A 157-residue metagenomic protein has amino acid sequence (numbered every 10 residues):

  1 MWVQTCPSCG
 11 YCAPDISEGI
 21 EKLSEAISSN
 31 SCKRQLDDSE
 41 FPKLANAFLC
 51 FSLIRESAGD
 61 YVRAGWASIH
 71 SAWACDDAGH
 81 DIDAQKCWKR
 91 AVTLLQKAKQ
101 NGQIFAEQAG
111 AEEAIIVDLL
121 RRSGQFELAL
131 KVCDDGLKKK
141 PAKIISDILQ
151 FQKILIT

Functional and structural regions predicted by a protein language model:
M1-N30: N-terminal cysteine/histidine-rich coordination modules
L23-Q35, S39-G79, E107-R122: Amphipathic alpha-helical repeat scaffolds of TPR domains
F48-F51, S68, W88, L95 (+1 more regions): Inward-facing hydrophobic residues that define packing positions of alpha-helical scaffold repeats
I54, A91, A98, D135-K139 (+1 more regions): Alpha-helical solenoid scaffolds that mediate protein-protein interactions, centered on TPR/SEL1-like repeats but also
I104-R122, K143-T157: TPR/TPR-like alpha-solenoid helical repeat scaffolds
